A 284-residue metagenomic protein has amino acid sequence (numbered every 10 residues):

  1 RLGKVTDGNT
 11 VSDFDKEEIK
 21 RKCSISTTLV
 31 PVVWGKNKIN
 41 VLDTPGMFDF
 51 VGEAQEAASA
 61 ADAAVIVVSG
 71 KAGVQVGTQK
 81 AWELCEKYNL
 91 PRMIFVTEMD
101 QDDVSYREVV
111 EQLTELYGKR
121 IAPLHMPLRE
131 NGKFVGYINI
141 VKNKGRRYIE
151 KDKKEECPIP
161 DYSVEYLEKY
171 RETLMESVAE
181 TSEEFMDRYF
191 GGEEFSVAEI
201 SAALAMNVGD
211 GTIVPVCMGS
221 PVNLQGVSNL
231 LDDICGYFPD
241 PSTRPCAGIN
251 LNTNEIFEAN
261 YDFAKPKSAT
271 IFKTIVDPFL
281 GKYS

Functional and structural regions predicted by a protein language model:
R1-S284: Structural and coupling elements of P-loop NTPases
